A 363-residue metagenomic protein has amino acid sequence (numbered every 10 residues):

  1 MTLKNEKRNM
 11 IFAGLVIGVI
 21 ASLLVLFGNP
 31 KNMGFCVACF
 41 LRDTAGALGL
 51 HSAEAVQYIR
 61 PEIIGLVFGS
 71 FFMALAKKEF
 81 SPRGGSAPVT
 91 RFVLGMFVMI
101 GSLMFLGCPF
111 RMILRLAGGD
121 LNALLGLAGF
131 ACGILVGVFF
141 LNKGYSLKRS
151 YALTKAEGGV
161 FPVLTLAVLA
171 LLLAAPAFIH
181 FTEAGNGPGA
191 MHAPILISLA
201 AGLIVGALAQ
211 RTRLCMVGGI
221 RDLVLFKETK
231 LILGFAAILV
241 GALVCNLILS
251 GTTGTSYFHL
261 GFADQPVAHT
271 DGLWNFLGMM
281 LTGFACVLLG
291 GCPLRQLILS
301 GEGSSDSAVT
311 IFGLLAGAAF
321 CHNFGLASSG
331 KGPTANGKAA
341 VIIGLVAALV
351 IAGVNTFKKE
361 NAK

Functional and structural regions predicted by a protein language model:
M1-K363: Membrane-interfacial helix-loop segments of redox and metal-homeostasis proteins, especially TM-loop-TM junctions
